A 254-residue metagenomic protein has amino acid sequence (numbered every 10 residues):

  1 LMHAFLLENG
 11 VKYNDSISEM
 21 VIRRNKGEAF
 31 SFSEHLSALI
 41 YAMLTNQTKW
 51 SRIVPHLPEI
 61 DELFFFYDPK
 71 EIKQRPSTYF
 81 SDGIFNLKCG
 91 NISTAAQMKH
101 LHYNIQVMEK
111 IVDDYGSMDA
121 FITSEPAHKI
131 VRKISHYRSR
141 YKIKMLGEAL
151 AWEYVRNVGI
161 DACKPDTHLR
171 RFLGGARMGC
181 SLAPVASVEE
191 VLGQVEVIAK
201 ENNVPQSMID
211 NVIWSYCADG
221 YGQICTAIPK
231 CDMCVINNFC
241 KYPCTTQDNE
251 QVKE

Functional and structural regions predicted by a protein language model:
L1-E28, S33, H100-I105, Y115-E254: C-terminal accessory module of base-excision DNA glycosylases/AP lyases that mediates lesion recognition and DNA
L1-N104, V235, F239, E254: N-terminal polyanion-binding entry modules of DNA glycosylases/AP lyases and select other DNA-binding proteins
N46-P55, M108-G116, D219-I224: Short helix-capping/linker segments at secondary-structure and domain boundaries
